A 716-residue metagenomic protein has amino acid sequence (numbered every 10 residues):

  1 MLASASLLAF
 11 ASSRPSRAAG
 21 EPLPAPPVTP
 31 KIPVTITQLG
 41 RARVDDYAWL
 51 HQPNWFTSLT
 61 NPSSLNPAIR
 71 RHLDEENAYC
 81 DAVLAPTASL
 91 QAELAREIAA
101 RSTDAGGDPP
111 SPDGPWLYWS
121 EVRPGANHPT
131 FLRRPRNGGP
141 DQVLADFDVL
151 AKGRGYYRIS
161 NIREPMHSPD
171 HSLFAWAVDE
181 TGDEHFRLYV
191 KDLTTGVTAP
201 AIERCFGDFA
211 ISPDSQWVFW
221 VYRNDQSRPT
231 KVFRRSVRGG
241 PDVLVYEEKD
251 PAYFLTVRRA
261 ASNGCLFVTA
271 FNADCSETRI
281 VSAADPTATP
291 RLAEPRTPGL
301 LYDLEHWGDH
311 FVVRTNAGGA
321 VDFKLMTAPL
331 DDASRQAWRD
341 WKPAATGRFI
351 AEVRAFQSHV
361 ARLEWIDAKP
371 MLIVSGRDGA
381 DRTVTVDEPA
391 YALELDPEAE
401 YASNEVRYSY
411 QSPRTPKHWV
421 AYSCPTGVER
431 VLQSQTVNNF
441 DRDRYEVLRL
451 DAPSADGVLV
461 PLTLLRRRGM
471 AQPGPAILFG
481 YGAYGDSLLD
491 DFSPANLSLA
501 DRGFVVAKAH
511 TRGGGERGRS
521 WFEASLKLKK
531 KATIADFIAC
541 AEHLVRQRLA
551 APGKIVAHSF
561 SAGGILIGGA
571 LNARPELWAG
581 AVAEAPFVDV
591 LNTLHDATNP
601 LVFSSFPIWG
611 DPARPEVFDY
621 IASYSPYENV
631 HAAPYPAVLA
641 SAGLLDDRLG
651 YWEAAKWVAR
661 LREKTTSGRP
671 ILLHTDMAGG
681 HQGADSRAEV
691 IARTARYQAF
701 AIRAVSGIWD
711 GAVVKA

Functional and structural regions predicted by a protein language model:
L2-A5, F10, A19-E405, Q411-K417 (+6 more regions): Beta-propeller folds
V122, N316, Q411, F479-A483 (+2 more regions): Glycine-rich His-Gly loop
V149-P165, V178, G182, C424-T426 (+4 more regions): Cap/lid segment of the alpha/beta-hydrolase catalytic domain
N263, C275, G299-L301, G308 (+20 more regions): Active-site lining segments that contact anionic ligands and/or coordinate catalytic metals
N316-G318, E352-S358, R362-I366, S454 (+5 more regions): C-terminal substrate/ligand-recognition segments
S334, D396, A402-S403, Q411 (+9 more regions): Extracellular/periplasmic ectodomains of large secreted or surface enzymes and adhesion receptors
A509-A716: Active-site-proximal cap/loop segments of hydrolase catalytic domains
